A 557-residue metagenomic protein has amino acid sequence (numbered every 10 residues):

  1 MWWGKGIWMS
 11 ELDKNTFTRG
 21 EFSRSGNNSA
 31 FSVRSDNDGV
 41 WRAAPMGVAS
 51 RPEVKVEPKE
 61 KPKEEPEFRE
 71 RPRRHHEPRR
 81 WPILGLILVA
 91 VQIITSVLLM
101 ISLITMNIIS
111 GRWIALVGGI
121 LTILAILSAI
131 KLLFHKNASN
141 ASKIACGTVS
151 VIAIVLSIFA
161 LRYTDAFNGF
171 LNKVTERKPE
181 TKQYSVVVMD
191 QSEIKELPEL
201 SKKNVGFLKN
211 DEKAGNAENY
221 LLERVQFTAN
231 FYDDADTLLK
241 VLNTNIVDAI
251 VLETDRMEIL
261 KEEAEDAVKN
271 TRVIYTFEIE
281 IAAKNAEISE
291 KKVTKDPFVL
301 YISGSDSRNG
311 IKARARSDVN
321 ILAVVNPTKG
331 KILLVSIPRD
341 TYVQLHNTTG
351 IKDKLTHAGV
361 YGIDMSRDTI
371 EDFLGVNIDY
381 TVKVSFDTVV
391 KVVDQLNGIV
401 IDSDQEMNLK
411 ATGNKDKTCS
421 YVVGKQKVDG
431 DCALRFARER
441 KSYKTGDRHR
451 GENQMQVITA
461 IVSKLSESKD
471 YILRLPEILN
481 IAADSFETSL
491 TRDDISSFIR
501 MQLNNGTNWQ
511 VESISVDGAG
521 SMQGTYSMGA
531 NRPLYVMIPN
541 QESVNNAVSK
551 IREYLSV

Functional and structural regions predicted by a protein language model:
W2-A30: N-terminal acidic, proline/glycine-rich, low-complexity intrinsically disordered segments
R34-D36, V40-I83: Intrinsically disordered, low-complexity cytosolic tails and juxtamembrane linkers of membrane/envelope proteins
H75-V89, R112-A115, S139-C146: Membrane-water interface of alpha-helical transmembrane segments
I83-K131: Membrane-embedded alpha-helical segments of integral membrane proteins
S102-I104, I154-K173: Membrane-interface motif at the C-terminal end of an N-terminal transmembrane signal
I130-A138: Structural signal for the C-terminal ends of transmembrane alpha-helices and the immediately following loop
S139-Y163: Internal/C-terminal transmembrane anchor helices
N168-L171, T175-K182, V187-Q191, K195-P198 (+1 more regions): Non-catalytic, solvent-exposed segments at the cell envelope interface
